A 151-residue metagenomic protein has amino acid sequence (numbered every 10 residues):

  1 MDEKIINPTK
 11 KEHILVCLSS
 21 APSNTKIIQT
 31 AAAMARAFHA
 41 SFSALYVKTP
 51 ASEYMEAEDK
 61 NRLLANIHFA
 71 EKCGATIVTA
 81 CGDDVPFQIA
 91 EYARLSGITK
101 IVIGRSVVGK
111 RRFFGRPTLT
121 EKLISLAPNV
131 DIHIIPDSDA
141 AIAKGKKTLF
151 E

Functional and structural regions predicted by a protein language model:
M1-I5, C73-I101, A141, T148: Structural beta-alpha unit
M1-T25, S125-E151: Intrinsically disordered or low-complexity boundary/linker segments at protein termini and domain junctions
I5-E58, F69-K72, V78: Small/aliphatic-rich secondary-structure junction motif
H13, L64, H68, A93-I101: Catalytic cores of nucleotide-enabled group-transfer and carboxylate-activating enzymes in metabolic and assembly-line
T30-A37, R94-L95, T118, F150: Short, solvent-exposed amphipathic alpha-helical segments in soluble enzyme and RNA/protein-processing domains
A35, A70, A93, S125-A127: A generic structural signal for well-ordered alpha-helical segments
H39, G74, G97, P128-D131: Residue-level detector of structured alpha->beta connecting loops
I103-A141: Gly/Ser-rich helix-loop-strand patches that form or flank binding pockets for ribonucleotide-derived cofactors
